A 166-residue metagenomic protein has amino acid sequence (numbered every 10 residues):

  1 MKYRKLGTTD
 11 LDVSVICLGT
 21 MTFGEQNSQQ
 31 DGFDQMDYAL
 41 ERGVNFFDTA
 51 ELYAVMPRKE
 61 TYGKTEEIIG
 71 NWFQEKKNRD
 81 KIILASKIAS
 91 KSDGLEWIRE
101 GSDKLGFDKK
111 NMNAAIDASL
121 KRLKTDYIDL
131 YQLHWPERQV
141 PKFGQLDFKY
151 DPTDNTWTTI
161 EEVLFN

Functional and structural regions predicted by a protein language model:
M1-I83, D126, N155: N-terminal binding-site loop/beta-alpha segment at the start of enzyme catalytic domains that lines or forms
K2-Y3, A85, L120, L130: Intrinsically disordered, low-complexity sequence elements enriched in Ser/Thr/Gly/Pro
G7-Q26, A85-D103, Q132-W135, Q139-P141: N-terminal small/glycine-rich loop or linker at the start of catalytic domains across soluble metabolic enzymes
Q35, A54, T61-Y62, K91 (+3 more regions): Charge-rich, low-complexity amphipathic helices in intrinsically disordered tails/linkers adjacent to domains
T61-T65, D93, K109-M112: A short linear-motif detector with a strong N-terminal bias
E96-N166: Glycine/proline-rich, positively charged, aromatic-decorated active-site loop/lid region on the catalytic face
